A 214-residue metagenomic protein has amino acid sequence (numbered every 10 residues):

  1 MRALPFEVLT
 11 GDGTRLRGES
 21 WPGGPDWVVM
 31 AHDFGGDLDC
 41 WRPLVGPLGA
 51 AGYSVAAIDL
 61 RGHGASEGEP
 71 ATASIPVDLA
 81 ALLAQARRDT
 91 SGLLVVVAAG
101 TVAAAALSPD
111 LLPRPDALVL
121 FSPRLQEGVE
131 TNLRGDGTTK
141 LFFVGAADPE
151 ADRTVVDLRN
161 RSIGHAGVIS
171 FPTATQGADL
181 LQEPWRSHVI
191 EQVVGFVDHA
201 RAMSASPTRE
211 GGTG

Functional and structural regions predicted by a protein language model:
M1-W21: N-terminal cap/lid segment of alpha/beta-hydrolase-fold proteins
P25-D33: Short beta-strand element of the alpha/beta-hydrolase
F34-G46, R153-V155: The serine-hydrolase catalytic nucleophile loop
C40, P70-D89: Alpha/beta-hydrolase active-site loop
L48-E67: Conserved alpha/beta-hydrolase
A84-G137: Primarily recognizes the serine-hydrolase "nucleophile elbow" in alpha/beta-hydrolase and SGNH/GDSL folds
D136, F142-V144: Short beta-strand/loop motif that positions the catalytic acidic residue of the alpha/beta-hydrolase fold
D179-G195: Post-His helix in hydrolase/transferase enzymes
